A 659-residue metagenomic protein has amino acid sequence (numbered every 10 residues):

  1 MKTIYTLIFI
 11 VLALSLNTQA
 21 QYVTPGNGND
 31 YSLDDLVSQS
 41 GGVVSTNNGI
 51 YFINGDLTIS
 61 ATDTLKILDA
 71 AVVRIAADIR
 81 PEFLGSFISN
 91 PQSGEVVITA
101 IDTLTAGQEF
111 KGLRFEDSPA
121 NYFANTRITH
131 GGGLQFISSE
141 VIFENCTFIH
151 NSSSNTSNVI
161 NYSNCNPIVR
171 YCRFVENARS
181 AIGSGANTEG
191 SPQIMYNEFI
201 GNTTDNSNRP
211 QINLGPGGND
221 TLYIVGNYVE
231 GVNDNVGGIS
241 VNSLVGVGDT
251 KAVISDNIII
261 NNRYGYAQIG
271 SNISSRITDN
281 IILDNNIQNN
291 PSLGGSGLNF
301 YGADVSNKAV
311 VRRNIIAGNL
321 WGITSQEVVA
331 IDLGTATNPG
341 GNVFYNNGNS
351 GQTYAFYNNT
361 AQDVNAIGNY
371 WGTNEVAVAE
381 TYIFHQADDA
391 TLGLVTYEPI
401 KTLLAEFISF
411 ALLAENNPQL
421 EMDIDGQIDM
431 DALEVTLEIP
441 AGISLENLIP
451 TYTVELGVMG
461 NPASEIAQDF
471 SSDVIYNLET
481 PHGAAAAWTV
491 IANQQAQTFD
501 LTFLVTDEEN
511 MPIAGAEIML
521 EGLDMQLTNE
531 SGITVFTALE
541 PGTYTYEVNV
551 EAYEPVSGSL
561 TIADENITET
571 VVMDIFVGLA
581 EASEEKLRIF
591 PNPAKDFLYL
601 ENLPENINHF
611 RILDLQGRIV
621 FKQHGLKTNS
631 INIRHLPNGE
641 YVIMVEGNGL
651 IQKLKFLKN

Functional and structural regions predicted by a protein language model:
Q21-Q362, A366-L403: Beta-strand/loop edge motif enriched in small/polar residues
I67, N369, P450, S471-H482 (+2 more regions): Append "Rare intracellular matches occur via the same short Y/T/C beta-strand/loop motifs
L333, N447-E455, E540-A552: A short, solvent-exposed beta-strand micro-motif common in secreted/extracellular proteins
I383-Q386, N549-I575, L657-N659: Structured interaction patches on ligand/partner-binding surfaces of diverse proteins
L403-A514, E530-S531, Y553-E554, A563-D564: Beta-rich interaction/scaffold domains
L403-L404, A496-T502, E508-E509, T570-F590 (+2 more regions): Residue-level detector of functionally pivotal "anchor" positions at catalytic/ligand-binding pockets or at interdomain
M511, E517, T543, E547 (+2 more regions): C-terminal outer-membrane/trafficking sorting elements
G522-V535: Short, acidic Ser/Thr/Gly-rich low-complexity loop/linker segments typical of extracellular and cell-surface proteins
